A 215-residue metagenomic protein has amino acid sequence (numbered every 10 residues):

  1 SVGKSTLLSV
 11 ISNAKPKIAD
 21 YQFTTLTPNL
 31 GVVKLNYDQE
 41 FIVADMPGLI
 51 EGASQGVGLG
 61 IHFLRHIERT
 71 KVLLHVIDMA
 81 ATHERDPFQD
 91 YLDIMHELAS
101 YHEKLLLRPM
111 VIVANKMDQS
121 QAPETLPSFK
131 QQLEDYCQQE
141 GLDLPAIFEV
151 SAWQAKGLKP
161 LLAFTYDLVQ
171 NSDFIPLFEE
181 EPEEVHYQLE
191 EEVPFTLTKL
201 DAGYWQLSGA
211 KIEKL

Functional and structural regions predicted by a protein language model:
S1-V57, I61-V72, I77: Conserved G1/Walker A P-loop phosphate-binding module
V2, T82-R85, Q89, H96-L215: C-terminal-of-GTPase-core extension/linker across diverse P-loop GTPases
N29, M46, I94-E97, F129: A ubiquitous structural signal for well-ordered alpha-helices
V57-I61, L92-D93, P127: Charged helix-capping and loop-helix junction motifs
